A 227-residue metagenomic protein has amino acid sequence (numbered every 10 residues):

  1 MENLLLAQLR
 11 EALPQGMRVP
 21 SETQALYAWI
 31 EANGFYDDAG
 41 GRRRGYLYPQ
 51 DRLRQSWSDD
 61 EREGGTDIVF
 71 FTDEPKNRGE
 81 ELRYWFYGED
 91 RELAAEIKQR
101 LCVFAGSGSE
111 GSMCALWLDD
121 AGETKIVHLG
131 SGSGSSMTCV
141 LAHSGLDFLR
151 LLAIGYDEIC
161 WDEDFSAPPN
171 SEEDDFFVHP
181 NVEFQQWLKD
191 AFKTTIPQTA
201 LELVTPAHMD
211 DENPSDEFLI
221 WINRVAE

Functional and structural regions predicted by a protein language model:
M1-D119, Q185, T194-E227: A surface-exposed partner-binding patch
L6, T23, A142-G145, N181: A structural signal for well-ordered alpha-helical scaffolds and beta->alpha junctions
E92, S133-V140, E172, F176: Conserved aromatic-histidine-acidic binding/catalytic patches
M113-S131: Short, well-ordered strand-loop elements centered on a beta-strand within folded domains, enriched for acidic residues
K125, D162, S166-N170, T205 (+1 more regions): Short, surface-exposed, charged/polar-biased interaction segments
K125-D164: Compact, glycine/acidic-enriched structural inserts
H128-S133, V182-E183, V225: Secondary-structure transition/turn motif
A153-A200: An amphipathic alpha-helical core segment
